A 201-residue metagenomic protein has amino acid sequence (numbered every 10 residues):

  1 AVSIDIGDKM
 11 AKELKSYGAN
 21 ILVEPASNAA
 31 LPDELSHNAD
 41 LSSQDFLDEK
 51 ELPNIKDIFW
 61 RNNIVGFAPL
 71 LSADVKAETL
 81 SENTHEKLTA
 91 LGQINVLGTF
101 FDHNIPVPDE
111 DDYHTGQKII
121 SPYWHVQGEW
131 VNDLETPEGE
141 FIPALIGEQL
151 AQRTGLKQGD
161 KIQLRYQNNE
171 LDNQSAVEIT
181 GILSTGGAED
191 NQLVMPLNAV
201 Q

Functional and structural regions predicted by a protein language model:
V2-N95, I105: Hydrophobic, regular-secondary-structure patches
S16-G18, N62, T89-I94, G139-F141 (+3 more regions): Extracytoplasmic
P25, L47, G98-T99, I146 (+1 more regions): A conserved hydrophobic position in a structured secondary element of the catalytic/binding core that shapes
N38-S43, L134-F141, D190: Flexible, glycine/proline-enriched loop segments at strand-loop-helix junctions that form or flank small-ligand binding
D48, G139, L193: Short, conserved glycine- and acidic-residue-centered signature motifs in active-site or ligand-binding loops
E86-T154: Short beta-strand boundary microenvironments
I120-N132, I142-Q201: Basic-flanked hydrophobic alpha-helices used for secretion and membrane insertion
